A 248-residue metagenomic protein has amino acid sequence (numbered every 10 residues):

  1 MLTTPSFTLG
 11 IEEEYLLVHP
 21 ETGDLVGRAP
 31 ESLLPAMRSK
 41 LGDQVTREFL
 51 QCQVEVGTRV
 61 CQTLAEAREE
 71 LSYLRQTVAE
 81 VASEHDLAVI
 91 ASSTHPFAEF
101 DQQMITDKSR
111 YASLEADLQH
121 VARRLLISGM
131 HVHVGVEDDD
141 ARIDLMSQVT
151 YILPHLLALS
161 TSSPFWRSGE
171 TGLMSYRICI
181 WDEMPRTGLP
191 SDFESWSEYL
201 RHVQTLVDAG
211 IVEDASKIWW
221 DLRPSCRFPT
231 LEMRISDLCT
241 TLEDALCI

Functional and structural regions predicted by a protein language model:
M1-V121, L126-I127, E213: Terminal catalytic/cofactor-binding subdomain
E66, E70, S191, D244: Catalytic cores of large soluble enzymes that bind and process phosphate-bearing ligands
D107, S128, V136-E243: Loop-rich catalytic cores of soluble enzymes, especially ATP-dependent carboxylate-amine ligases and other
V132: An acidic/histidine-cluster motif and surrounding catalytic segment that typifies divalent-metal-assisted enzyme active
